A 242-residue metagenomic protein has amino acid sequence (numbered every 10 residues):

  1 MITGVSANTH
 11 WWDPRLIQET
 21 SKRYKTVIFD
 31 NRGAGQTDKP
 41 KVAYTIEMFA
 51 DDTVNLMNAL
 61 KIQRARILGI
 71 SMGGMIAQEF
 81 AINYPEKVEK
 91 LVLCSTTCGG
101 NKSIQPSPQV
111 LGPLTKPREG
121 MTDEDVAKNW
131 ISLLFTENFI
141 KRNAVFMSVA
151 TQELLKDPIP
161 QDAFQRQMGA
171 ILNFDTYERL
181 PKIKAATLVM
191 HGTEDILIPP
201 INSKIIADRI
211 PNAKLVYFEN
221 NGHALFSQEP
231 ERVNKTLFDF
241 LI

Functional and structural regions predicted by a protein language model:
M1-D38, V42: Conserved HGGG/HGGXW glycine-rich cap/lid loop of the alpha/beta-hydrolase fold
V27-I28, R32-L68: Active-site loop/oxyanion-hole signature of alpha/beta-hydrolase fold enzymes
G69, G73, A77: Gly/Ala-rich beta-loop-alpha elbow adjacent to hydrolase catalytic centers
I82-N83, E89-G120: Flexible "cap/lid" loop of the alpha/beta hydrolase fold
K102, E124-F174, E178-R179: Conserved alpha/beta-hydrolase catalytic His-Asp/Glu region
I183, V189-H191, D195: Short beta-strand/loop motif that positions the catalytic acidic residue of the alpha/beta-hydrolase fold
I196-N202: Conserved alpha/beta-hydrolase "acid-adjacent" motif
A213-I242: Catalytic active-site module of serine/aspartate enzymes centered on a nucleophile-bearing elbow/loop
